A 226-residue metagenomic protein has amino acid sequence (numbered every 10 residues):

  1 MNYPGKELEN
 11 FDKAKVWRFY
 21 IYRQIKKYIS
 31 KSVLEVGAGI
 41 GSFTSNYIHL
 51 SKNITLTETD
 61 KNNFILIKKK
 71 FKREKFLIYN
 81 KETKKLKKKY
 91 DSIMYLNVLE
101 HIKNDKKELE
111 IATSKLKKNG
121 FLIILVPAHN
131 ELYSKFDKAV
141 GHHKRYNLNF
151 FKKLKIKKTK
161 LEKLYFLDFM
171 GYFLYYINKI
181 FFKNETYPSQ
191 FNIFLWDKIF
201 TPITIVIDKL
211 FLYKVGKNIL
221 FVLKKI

Functional and structural regions predicted by a protein language model:
M1-L96, L109, P202, K214-I219: Conserved N-terminal segment of class I S-adenosyl-L-methionine
Y3-Y20, Y28, S42, K84 (+2 more regions): S-adenosyl-L-methionine-dependent methyltransferase catalytic module, highlighting the catalytic core
G37, D60, I102, P127 (+1 more regions): Anionic group-transfer/hydrolysis microenvironments
S51-K52, K118-G120: A short helix->loop->beta-strand "cap" motif at the edges of active sites that frequently abuts
L96-L99, L125: Residues lining the SAM
